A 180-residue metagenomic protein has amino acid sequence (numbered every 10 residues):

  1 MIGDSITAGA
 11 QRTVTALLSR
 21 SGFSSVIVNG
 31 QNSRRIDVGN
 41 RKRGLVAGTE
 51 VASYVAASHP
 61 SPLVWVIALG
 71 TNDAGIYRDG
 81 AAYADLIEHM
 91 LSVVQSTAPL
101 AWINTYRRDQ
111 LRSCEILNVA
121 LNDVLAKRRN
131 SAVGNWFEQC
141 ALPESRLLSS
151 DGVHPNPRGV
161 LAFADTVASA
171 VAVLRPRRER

Functional and structural regions predicted by a protein language model:
M1-D85, D109-E115: Conserved SGNH/GDSL esterase-like catalytic core that processes O-acyl groups on lipids and polysaccharides
A8, R12, A16-S19, D85-S92 (+5 more regions): Solvent-exposed, polar/charged alpha-helical surfaces in well-ordered, non-transmembrane soluble domains, broadly
S21-S25, P60-W65, Q95-A101, R128-A132: Loop/turn elements at helix/coil->beta-strand transitions in domains of secreted/extracellular proteins
A47, P62-L63, G75-I76, V94 (+3 more regions): Extracytoplasmic low-complexity repetitive segments enriched in small/polar residues
V66-N72, M90-V119: Active-site segments of SGNH/GDSL-like serine hydrolases that catalyze O-acetyl group transfer/hydrolysis on lipids
Y77-I87, L148-S150, P155: Active-site cleft segment of glycoside hydrolase catalytic domains centered on the general acid/base Glu
R108-R180: Catalytic His-Asp segment of secreted/periplasmic serine-dependent ester chemistry enzymes
